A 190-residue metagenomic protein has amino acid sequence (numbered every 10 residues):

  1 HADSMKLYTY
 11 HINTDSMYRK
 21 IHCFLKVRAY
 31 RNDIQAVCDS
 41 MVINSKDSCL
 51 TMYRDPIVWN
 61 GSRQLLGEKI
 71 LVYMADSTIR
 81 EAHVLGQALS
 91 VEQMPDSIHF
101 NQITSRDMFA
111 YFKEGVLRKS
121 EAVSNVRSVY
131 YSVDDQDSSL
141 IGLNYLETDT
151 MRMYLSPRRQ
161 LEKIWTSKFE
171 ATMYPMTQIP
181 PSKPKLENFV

Functional and structural regions predicted by a protein language model:
H1-V190: Structural signature for solvent-exposed beta-strand/loop edge elements and short helix-capping sites, enriched
